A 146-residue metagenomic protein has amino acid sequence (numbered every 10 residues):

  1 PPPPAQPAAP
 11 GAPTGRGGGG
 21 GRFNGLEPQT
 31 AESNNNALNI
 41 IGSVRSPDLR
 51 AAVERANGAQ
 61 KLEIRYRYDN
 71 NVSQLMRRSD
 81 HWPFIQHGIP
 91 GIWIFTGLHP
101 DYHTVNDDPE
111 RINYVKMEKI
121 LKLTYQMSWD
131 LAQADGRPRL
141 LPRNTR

Functional and structural regions predicted by a protein language model:
P1-T96: Metal-dependent peptidase/peptidase-like ectodomains
F95-R146: His/Asp/Glu-rich mid-to-C-terminal helical/loop segments that flank catalytic regions of hydrolases
